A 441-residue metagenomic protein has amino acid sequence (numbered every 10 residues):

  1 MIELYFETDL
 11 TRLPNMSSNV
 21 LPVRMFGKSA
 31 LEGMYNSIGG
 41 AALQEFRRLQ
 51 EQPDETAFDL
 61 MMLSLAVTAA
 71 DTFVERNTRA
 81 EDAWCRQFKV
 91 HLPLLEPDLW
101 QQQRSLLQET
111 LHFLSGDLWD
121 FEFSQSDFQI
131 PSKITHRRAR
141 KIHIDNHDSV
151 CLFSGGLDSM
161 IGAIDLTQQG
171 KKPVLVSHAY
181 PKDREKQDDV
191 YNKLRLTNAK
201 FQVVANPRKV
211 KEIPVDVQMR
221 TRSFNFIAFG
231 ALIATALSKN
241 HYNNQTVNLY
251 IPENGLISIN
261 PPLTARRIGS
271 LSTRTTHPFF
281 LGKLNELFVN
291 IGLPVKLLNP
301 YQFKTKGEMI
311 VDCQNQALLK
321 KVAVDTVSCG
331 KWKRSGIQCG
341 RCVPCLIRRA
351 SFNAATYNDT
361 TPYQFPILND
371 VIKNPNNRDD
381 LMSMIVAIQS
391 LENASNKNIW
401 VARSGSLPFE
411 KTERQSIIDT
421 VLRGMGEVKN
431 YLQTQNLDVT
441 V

Functional and structural regions predicted by a protein language model:
M1-S149, I164-P207, V441: RNA-binding accessory domains that recognize and position tRNA/RNA substrates
I2-F26, Q44-R48, K239, Q245-V247 (+6 more regions): ATP/NTP-dependent adenylation/nucleotidyl-transfer catalytic domains that generate, transfer, or process NMP-activated
Q44, Q52-E75, E109, F113-L114 (+4 more regions): Short, hydrophobic/amphipathic alpha-helical patches that form generic packing surfaces within helical domains
R48-Q52, V176-E308, D312-L319: ATP-dependent adenylate-handling ligase core
P97-R104, R220, R274, K411-I418 (+1 more regions): Generic detection of long, well-ordered alpha-helical segments
S115-E122, H241, N353-T356: Long, hydrophobic, amphipathic alpha-helical segments used as structural scaffolds
F153-S154: Catalytic nucleophile serine of serine hydrolases, specifically the conserved "nucleophile elbow" pentapeptide
D158-S159: Hydrophobic/small residue at the entry helix of a nucleotide-binding pocket
